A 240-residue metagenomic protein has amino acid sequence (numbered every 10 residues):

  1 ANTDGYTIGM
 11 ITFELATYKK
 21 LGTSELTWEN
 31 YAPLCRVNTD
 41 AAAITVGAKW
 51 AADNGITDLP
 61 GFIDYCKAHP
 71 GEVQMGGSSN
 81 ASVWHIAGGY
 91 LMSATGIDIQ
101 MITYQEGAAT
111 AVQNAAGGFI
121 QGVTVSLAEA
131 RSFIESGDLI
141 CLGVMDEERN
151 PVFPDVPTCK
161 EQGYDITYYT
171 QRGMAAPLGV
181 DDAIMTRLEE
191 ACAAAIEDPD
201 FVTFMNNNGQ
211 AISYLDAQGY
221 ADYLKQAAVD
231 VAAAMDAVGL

Functional and structural regions predicted by a protein language model:
A1-T7, K20-T110, Q171-F204: Hinge/capping helix and adjacent helix->loop/strand transition within the periplasmic-binding protein
T3-D4, K20-A32, I97-Q100, F133-V144 (+3 more regions): Ligand-binding "clamshell"
Y6-M10, A43, Q121-G122, C141: Short, Asp-centered acidic motifs that coordinate Mg2+ and/or phosphate in catalytic or ligand-binding sites
F13-L15, T39, K49, A128 (+1 more regions): Solvent-exposed coil/turn segments that connect beta secondary-structure elements in extracytoplasmic/periplasmic
E72, G76-V156: Ligand-binding pocket segment of bilobal, Venus flytrap-like solute-binding proteins
E129-E197, Q226-V229: C-terminal lobe and pocket-closing loops of periplasmic/extracytoplasmic Venus-flytrap solute-binding proteins
T186, E197, F201-D222: Mature extracytoplasmic/periplasmic domains
D216-L240: Extracellular/periplasmic bilobal clamshell ligand-binding domains
